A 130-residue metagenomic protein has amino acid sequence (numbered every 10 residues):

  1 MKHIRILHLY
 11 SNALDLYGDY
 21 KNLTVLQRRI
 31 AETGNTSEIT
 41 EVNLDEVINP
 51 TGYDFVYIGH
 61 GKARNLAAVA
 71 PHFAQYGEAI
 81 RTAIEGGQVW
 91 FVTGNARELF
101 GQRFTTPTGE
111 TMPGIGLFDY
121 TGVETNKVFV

Functional and structural regions predicted by a protein language model:
M1-E85: N-terminal beta1-alpha1 cap of cysteine-dependent amidohydrolase-like domains
A63-V130: Cysteine-nucleophile active-site neighborhood
